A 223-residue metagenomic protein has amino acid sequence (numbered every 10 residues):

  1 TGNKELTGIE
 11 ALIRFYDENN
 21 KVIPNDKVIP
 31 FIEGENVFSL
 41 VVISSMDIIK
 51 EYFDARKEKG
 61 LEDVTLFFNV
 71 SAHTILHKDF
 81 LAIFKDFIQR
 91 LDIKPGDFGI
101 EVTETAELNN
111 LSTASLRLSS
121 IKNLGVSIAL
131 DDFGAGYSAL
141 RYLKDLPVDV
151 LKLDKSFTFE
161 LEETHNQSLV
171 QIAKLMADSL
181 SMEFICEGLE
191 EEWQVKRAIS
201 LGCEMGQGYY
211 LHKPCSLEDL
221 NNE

Functional and structural regions predicted by a protein language model:
T1-E5, R14-K21, D54, S71-K78 (+2 more regions): EAL-family c-di-GMP phosphodiesterase catalytic domain
T1-I93, L140: Bacterial c-di-GMP phosphodiesterase EAL domain
R117: Conserved functional hotspot residues or short segments at active or partner-binding sites across diverse domains
